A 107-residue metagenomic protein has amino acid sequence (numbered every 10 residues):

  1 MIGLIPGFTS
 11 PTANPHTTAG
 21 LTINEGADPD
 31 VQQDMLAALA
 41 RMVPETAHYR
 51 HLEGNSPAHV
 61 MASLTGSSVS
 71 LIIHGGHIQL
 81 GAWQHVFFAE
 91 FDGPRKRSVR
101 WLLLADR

Functional and structural regions predicted by a protein language model:
M1-R107: Active-site histidine-anchored catalytic micro-motif
